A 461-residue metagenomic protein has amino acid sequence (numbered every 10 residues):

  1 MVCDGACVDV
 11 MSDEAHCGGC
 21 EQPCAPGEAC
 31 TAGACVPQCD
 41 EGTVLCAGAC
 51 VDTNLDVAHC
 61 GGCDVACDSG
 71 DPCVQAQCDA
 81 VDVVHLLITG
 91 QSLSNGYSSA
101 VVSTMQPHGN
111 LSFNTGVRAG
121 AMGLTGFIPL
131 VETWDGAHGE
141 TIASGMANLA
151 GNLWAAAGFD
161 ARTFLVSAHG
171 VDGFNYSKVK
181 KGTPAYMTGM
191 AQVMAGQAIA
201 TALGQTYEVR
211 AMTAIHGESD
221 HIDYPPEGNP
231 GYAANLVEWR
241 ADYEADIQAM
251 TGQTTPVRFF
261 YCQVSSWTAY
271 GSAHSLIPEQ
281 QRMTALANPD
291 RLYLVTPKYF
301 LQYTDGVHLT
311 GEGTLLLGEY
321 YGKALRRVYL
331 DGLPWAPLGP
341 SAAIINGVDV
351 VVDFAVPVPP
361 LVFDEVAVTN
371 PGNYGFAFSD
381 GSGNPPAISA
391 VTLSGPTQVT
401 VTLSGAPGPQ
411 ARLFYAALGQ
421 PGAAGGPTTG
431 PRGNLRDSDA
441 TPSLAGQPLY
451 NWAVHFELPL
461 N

Functional and structural regions predicted by a protein language model:
M1-A80: Cysteine-rich modules of extracellular adhesion/ECM and protease-associated proteins
V81-N461: Cell-envelope and extracellular/periplasmic
